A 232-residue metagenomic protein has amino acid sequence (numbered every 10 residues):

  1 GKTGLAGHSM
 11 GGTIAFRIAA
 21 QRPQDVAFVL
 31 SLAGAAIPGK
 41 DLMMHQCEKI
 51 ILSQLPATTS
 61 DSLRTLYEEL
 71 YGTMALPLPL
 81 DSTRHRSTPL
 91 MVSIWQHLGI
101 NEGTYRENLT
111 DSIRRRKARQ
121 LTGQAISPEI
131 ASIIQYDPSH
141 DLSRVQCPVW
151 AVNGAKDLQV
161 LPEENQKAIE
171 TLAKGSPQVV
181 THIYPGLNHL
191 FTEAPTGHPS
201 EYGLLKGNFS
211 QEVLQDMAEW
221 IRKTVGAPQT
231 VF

Functional and structural regions predicted by a protein language model:
G1-S9: Alpha/beta-hydrolase fold nucleophile elbow
G12-P23: Short glycine-enriched nucleophile-adjacent loop and the immediately C-terminal alpha-helix near the catalytic center
L32-S143: Accessory cap/linker subdomain of secreted extracellular hydrolases
V145, A151-N153: Short beta-strand/loop motif that positions the catalytic acidic residue of the alpha/beta-hydrolase fold
C147, L161-L172: Short alpha-helix in the alpha/beta-hydrolase fold that links the catalytic acid
K156-V160, H189: Acidic catalytic loop of the alpha/beta-hydrolase fold
A173-T196: Catalytic histidine neighborhood in serine/cysteine hydrolases with alpha/beta-hydrolase-type architecture
L187-L190, T196-F232: Catalytic active-site module of serine/aspartate enzymes centered on a nucleophile-bearing elbow/loop
